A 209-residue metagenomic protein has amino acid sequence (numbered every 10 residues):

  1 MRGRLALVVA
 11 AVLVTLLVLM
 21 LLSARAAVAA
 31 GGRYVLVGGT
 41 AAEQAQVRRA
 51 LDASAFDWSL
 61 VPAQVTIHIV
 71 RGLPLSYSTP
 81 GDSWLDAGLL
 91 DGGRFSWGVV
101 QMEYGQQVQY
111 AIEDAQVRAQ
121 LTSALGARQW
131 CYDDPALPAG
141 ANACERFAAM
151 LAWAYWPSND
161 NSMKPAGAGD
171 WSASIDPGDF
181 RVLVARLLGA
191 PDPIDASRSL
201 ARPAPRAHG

Functional and structural regions predicted by a protein language model:
M1-A11: N-terminal Sec-pathway targeting helices
A10-L21: Bacterial N-terminal signal peptides
V28-G81, N142: Auxiliary, metal-adjacent structural segments of Zn-dependent hydrolase domains
V37-R48, L90-V99, P138-R146: Soluble non-cytosolic domains of exported or imported proteins
A55-I69, Q116-L121, D160-A173: Surface-exposed patches in mature extracellular/periplasmic domains of secreted proteins
Q64-V100, Y104, Y110: Active-site scaffold of zinc-dependent metalloenzymes
Y104-L121: Catalytic Zn2+-binding segment of zinc metalloproteases
A124-G209: Metalloprotease/metallohydrolase-associated module, dominated by Zn2+-dependent proteases
